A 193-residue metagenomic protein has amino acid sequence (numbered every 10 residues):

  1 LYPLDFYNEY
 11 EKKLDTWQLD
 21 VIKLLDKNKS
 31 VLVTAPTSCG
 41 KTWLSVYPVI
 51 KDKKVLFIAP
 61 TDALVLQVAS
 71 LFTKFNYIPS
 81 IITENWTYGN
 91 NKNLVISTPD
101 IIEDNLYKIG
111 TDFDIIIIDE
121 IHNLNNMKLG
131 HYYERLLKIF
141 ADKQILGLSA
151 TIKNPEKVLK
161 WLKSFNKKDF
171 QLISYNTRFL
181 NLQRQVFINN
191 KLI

Functional and structural regions predicted by a protein language model:
L1-I193: N-terminal helicase ATP-binding lobe
